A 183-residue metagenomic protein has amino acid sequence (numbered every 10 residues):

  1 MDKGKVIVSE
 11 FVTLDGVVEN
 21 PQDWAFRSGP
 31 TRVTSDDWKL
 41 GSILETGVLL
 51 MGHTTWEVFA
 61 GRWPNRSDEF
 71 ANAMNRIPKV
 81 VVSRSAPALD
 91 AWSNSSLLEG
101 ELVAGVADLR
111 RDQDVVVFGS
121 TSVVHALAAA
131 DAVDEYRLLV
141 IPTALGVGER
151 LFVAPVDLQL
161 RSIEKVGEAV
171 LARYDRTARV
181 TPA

Functional and structural regions predicted by a protein language model:
M1-A183: Enzymes that bind and transform nitrogen-containing heteroaromatic metabolites
